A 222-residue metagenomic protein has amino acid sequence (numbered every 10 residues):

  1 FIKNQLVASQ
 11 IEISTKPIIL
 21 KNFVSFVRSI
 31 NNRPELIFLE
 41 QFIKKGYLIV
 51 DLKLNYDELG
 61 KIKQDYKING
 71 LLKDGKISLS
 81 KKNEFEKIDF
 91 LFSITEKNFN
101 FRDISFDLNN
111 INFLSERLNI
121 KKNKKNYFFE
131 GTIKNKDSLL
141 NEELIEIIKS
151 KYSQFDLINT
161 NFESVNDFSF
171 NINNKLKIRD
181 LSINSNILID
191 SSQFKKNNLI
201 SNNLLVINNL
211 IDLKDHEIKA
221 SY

Functional and structural regions predicted by a protein language model:
F1-Y222: Membrane-proximal interfacial segments on either side of biological membranes
